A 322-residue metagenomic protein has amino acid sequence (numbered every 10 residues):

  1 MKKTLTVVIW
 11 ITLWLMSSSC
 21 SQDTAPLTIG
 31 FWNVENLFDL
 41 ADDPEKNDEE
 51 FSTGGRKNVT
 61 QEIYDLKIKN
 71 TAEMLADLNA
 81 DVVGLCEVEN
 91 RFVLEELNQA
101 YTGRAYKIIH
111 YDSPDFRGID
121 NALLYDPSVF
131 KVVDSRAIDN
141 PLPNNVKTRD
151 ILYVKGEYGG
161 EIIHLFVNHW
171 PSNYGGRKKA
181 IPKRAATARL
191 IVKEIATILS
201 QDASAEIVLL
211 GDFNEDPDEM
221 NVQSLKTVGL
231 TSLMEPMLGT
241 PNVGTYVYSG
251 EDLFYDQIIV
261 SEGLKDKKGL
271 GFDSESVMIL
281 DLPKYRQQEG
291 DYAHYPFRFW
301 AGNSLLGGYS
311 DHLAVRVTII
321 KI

Functional and structural regions predicted by a protein language model:
M1-T4, D212: Positively charged n-region of N-terminal signal peptides that target proteins for export
V7-M16: Bacterial N-terminal signal peptides
S19-A105, H110-I119, R189, Y285 (+2 more regions): N-terminal, active-site-proximal structural segment of metallo-dependent hydrolase catalytic domains
W32-V34, T71-L94, L124, L165 (+4 more regions): Active-site beta-strand/loop signature of hydrolases that rely on acidic residues for catalysis
R56-E62, M74, N79-L85, H110-Y111 (+5 more regions): Second-shell loop/turn segments in exported
V82, V88-P171: Structured beta-strand-rich core segments of catalytic domains in phosphoester-bond hydrolases
G159-R189, K193: Metal-dependent phosphoester/phosphodiester hydrolase catalytic core
A196-I207, E215-I322: Metal-dependent phosphoester-hydrolase catalytic domains
